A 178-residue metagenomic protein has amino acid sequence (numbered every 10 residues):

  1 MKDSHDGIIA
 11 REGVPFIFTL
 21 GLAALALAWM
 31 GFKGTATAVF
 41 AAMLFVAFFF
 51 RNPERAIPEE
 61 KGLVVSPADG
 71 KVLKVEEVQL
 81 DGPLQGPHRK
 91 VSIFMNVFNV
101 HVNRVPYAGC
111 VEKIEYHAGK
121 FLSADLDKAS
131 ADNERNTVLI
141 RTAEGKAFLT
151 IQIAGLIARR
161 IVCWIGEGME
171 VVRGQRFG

Functional and structural regions predicted by a protein language model:
M1-G178: Contiguous, well-folded functional domains in the mature portion of proteins
